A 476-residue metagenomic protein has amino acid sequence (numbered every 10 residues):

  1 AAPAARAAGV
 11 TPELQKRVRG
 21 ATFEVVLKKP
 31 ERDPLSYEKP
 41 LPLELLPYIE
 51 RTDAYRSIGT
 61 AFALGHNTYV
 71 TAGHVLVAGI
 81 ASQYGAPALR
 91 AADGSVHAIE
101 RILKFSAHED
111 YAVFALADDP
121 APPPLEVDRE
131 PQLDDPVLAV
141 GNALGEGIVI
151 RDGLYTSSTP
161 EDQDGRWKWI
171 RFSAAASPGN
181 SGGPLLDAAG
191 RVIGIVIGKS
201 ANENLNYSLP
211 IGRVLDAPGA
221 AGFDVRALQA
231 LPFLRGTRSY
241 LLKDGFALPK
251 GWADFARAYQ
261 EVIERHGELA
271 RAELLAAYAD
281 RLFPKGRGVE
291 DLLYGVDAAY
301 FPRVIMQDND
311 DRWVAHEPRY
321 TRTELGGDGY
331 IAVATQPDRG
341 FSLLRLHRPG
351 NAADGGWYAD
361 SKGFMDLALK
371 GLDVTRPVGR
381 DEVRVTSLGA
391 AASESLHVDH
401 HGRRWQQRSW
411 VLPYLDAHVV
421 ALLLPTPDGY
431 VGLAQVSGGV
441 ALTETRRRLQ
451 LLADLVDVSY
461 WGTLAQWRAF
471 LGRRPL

Functional and structural regions predicted by a protein language model:
A5, G9-Y69, G79, R235-L248: Glycine-biased strand-turn-strand hairpin within the trypsin-fold
R6-L14, R51, T60-F62, A78-I80 (+2 more regions): Active-site substrate-binding loop(s) of clan PA
G9-Q15, P122, V196-R281, W461-R474: C-terminal cap/linker of serine protease catalytic domains
A21, K39-D53, A112-P123, I148-P232: Active-site region of chymotrypsin-like
T52-I58, L64-E109, L133, L344-R345: Catalytic-histidine neighborhood of serine endopeptidases, predominantly the chymotrypsin-like S1/PA family
V225, Y320-R322, P427-L476: Surface-exposed amphipathic alpha-helical segments
L293-G326: N-terminal "mature-domain start" segment
L325-V440: Conserved polar/disulfide-associated segments of primarily extracytoplasmic proteins
